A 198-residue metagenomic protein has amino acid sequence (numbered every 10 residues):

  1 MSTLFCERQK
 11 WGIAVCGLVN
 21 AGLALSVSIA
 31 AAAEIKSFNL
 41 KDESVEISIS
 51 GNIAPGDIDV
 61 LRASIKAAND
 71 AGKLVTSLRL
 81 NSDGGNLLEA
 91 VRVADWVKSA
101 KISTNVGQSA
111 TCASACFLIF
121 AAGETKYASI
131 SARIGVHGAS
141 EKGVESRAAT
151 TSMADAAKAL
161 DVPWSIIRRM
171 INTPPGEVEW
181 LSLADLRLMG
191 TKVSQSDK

Functional and structural regions predicted by a protein language model:
M1-W11: N-terminal secretory signal peptides that target proteins for export/translocation
A14-S26: Bacterial N-terminal signal peptides
S26-A32: Sec/Tat signal peptide C-region and signal peptidase I cleavage site
A32-L61: STAS-typified acidic loop motif
I47, T76-S77, S140-K198: Charged, glycine-interspersed solvent-exposed loop segments at helix/strand-loop junctions that cap or gate access
S50, I58-I65, A90-A94, K98 (+6 more regions): Extracytoplasmic/secreted envelope proteins and their assembly/folding machinery, especially bacterial periplasmic
N52-G56, S82-L88, A110-A113, T125-Y127 (+3 more regions): Solvent-exposed loop/turn segments at secondary-structure junctions within structured extracellular/periplasmic domains
K73-E89, S103-A110: Short, glycine-/small-residue-enriched flexible loop/hinge segments at domain edges that mediate gating
